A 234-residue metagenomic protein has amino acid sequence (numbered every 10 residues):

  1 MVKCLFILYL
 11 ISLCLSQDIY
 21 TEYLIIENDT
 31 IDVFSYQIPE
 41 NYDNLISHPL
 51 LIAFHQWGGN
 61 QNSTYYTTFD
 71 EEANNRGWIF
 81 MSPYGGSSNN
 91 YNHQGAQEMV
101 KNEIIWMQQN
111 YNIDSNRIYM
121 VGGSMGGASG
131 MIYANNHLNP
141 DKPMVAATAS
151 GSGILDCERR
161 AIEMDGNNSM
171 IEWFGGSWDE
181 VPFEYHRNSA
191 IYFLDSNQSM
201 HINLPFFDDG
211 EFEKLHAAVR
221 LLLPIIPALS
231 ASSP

Functional and structural regions predicted by a protein language model:
V2-S16: Sec-dependent N-terminal signal peptides
S16-H48, M125, G166, F183: A domain-start/cap signature at the N-terminus of enzymes
Y42-N92: Short substrate-entry loop that stabilizes the transition state in hydrolases
Y91-Y111: Alpha/beta-hydrolase active-site loop
Q109-N110, N116-G166: Primarily recognizes the serine-hydrolase "nucleophile elbow" in alpha/beta-hydrolase and SGNH/GDSL folds
G153, E158-D208: Mobile cap/lid helix-loop segments that gate and shape the active-site cleft of serine hydrolases
E172-E180, N203-P205, G210-P234: Active-site-adjacent alpha-helix of alpha/beta-hydrolase-fold enzymes
